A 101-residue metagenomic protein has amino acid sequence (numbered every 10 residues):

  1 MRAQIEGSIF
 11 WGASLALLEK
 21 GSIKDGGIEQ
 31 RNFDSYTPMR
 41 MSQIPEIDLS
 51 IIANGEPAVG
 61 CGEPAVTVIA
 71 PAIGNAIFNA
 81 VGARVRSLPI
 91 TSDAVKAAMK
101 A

Functional and structural regions predicted by a protein language model:
M1-A101: C-terminal catalytic domains of large/alpha subunits in multi-subunit enzymes
